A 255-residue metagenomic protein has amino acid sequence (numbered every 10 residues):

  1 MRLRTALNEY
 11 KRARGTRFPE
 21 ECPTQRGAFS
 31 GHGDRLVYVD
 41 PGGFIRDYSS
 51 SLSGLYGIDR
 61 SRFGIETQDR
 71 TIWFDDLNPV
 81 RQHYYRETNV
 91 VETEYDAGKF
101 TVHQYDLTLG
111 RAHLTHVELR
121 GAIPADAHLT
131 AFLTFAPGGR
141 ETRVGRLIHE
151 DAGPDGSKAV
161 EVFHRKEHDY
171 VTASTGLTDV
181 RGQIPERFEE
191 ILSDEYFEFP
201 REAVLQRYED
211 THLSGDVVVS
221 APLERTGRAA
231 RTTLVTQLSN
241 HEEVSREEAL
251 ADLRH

Functional and structural regions predicted by a protein language model:
M1-H255: Terminal accessory carbohydrate-recognition/targeting modules of carbohydrate-active enzymes
